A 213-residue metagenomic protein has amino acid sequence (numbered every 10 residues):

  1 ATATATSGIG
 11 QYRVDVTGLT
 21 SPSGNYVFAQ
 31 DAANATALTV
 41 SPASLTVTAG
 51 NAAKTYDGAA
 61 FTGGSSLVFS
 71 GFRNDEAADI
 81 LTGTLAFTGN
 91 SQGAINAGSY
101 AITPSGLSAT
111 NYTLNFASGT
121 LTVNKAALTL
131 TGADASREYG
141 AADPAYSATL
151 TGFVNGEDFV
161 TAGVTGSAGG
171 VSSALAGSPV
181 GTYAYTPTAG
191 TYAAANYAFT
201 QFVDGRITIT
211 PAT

Functional and structural regions predicted by a protein language model:
A1-T213: Solvent-exposed beta-strand/loop surfaces, strongest in extracytoplasmic domains of secreted and cell-surface proteins
